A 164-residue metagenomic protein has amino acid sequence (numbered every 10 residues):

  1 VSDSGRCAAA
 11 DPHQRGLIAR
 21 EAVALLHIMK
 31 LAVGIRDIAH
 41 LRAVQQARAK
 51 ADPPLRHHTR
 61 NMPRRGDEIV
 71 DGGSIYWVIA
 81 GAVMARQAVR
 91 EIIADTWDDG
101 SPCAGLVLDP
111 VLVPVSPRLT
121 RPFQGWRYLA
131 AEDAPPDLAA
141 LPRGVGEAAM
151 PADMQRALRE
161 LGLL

Functional and structural regions predicted by a protein language model:
S2, C7, R15-A43: Short, extreme N-terminal leader segments that mark the start of a protein/domain
H27, D71, P102-A104: A generic structural signal for short beta-strands and their flanking turns/coil linkers
L41, G72, A85-V89, M150 (+1 more regions): Amphipathic alpha-helical interface surfaces
L41-R48, A157: Residues that form generic nucleotide/phosphate-binding pockets
Q46-R86: Short, well-structured hydrophobic secondary-structure segments
A88-P136: Aromatic- and Lys/Arg-enriched surface recognition patch
F123-L164: Well-ordered alpha/beta subsegment
